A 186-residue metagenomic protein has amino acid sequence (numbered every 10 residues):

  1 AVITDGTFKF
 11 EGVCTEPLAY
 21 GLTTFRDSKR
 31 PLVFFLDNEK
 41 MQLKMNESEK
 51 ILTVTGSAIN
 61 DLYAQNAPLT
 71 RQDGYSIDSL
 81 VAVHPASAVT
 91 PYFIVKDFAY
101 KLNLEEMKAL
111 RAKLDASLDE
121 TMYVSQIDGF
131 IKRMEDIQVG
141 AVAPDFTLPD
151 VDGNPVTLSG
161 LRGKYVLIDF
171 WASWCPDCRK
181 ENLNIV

Functional and structural regions predicted by a protein language model:
A1-V83: A non-transmembrane, solvent-exposed segment enriched in polar/low-complexity residues
I3, D150, G160, D169: Conserved strand-loop elements at the edges of beta-sheets that form or border functional pockets
S28-R30, D152-N154, K164: Short acidic/polar mixed-charge low-complexity motifs
L52, N60, R71-V139: N-terminal targeting signals for export/organelle localization
S125-S159: N-terminal "domain-start" segment that seeds a small globular fold
R162-V166, F170-N184: Conserved redox-active cysteine motifs that mediate thiol-disulfide chemistry, especially di-cysteine Cys-X(1-2)-Cys
